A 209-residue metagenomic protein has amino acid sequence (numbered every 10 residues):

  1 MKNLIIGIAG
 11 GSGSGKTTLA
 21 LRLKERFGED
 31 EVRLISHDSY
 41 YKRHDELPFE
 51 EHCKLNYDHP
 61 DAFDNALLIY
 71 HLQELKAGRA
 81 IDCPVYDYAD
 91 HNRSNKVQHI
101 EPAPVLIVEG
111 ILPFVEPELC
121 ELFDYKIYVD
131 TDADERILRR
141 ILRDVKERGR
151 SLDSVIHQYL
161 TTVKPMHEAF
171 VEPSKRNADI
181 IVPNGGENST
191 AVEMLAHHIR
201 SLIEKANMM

Functional and structural regions predicted by a protein language model:
G11: P-loop (Walker A) phosphate-binding loop of NTP-binding proteins
K16: Conserved lysine of the Walker
L19: Hydrophobic positions on the alpha1 helix immediately C-terminal to the Walker A/P-loop
E25-R33: Post-Walker A helix-loop "phosphate-sensing" segment adjacent to the P-loop in P-loop NTPases
R33, K42, E46-Y88: Conserved nucleotide-sensing/catalytic segment adjacent to the nucleotide-binding pocket in NTP-handling enzymes
H71-V108, P113-F114, A206: Phosphate-binding/switch loop-helix module in NTP-utilizing enzymes
S94-R148: ATP-dependent NMP and nucleoside kinases share a basic, alpha-helical "lid"
E101-P102, L142, K164-M209: NTP-dependent small-molecule kinase module
